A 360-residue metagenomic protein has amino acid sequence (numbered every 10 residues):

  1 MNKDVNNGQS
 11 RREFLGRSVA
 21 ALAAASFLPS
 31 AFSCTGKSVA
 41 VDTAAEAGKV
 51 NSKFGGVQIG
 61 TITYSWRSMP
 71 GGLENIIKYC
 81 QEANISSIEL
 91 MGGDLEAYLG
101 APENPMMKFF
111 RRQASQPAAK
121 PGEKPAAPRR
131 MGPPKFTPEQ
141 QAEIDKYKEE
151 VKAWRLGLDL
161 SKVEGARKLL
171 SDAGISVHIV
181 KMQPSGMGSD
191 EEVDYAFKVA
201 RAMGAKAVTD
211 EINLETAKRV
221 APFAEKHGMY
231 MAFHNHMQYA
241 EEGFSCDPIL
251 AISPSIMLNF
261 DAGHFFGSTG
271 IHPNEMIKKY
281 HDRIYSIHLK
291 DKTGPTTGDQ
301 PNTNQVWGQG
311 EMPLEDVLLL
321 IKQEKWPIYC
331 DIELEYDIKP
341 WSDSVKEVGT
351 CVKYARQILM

Functional and structural regions predicted by a protein language model:
M1-E13: N-terminal secretory signal peptides
S18-S30, N51, Q141-E143, L156 (+4 more regions): Active-site acidic/histidine proton-transfer and metal-coordination neighborhood in alpha/beta enzyme cores
S30-I62, W66, P70-G72, K78: C-terminal segment of N-terminal export signals and the immediately downstream linker at the start of the mature
F54, T61, N75-I77, P222-E311 (+2 more regions): Acidic/histidine-rich catalytic cores of soluble enzymes
T61, C80, I88, L170 (+6 more regions): Conserved, mostly hydrophobic/aromatic
M69-C80, G188-V199, T269-M276: Short, acidic/polar
I76-D94, G204: Catalytic domains of carbohydrate-active enzymes, especially glycoside hydrolases
L90-E164: Glycine-rich, proline-tolerant flexible connector loops at the mouths of alpha/beta enzymes
